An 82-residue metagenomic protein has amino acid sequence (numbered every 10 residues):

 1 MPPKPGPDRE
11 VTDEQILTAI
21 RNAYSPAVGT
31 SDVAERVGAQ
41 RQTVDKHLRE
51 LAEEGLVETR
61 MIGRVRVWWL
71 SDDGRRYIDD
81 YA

Functional and structural regions predicted by a protein language model:
M1-L17, Y81: Short alpha-helical segments that sit at the start of domains
R21-S25: Short helix-capping/hinge SLiMs at alpha-helix to coil transitions
D32-A34: A short acidic, leucine-rich amphipathic alpha-helix
L48-R49: Short, hydrophobic-biased segments on the C-terminal half of alpha helices that form "recognition helices"
G55: Glycine-centered, phosphate/nucleic-acid-interacting loop/turn motifs that mediate DNA/RNA or nucleotide
M61-V67: Short, Lys/Arg-rich nucleic-acid/phosphate-binding segment
R75-A82: Short, amphipathic alpha-helical interaction segments positioned at domain boundaries
